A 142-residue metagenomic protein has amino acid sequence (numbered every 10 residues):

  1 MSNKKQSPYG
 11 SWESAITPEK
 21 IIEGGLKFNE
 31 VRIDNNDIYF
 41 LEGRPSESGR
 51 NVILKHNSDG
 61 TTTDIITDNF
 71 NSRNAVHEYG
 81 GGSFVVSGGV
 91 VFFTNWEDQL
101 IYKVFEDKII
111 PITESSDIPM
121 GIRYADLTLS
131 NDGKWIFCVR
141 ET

Functional and structural regions predicted by a protein language model:
M1-T142: Sequence signature of WD/YWTD-type beta-propeller architectures
